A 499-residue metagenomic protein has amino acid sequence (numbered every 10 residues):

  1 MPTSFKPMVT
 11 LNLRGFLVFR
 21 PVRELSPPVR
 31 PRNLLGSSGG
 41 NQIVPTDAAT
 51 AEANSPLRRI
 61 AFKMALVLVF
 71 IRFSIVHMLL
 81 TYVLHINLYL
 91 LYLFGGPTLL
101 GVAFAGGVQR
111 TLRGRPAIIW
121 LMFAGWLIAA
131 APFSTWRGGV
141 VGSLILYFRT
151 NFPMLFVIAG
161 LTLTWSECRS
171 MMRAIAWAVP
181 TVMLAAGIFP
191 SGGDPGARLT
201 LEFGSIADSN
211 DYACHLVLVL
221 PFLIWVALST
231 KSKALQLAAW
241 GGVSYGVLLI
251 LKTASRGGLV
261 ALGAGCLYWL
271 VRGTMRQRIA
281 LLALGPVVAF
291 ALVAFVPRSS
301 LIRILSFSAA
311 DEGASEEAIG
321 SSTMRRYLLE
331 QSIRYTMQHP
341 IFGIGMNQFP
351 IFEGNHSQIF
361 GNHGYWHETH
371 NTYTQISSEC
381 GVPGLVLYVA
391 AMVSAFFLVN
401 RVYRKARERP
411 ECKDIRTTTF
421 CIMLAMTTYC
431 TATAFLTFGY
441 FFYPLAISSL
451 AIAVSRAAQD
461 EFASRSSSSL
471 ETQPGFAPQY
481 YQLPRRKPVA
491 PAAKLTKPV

Functional and structural regions predicted by a protein language model:
M1-A129, T135-G142, L163-A176, V226-L237 (+3 more regions): Transmembrane signal-anchor hairpin modules in multi-pass inner-membrane enzymes, especially those that act on
P2-F5, L11, R20-P21, P27 (+8 more regions): A membrane-periplasm/extracellular boundary helix in multi-pass inner-membrane enzymes that assemble envelope glycans
F73, T98-L99, A124-P132, P153-M154 (+9 more regions): Alpha-helical transmembrane segments of multi-pass inner-membrane proteins
F73-V83, Q375-C380, D414-A457: Membrane helix-loop boundary segments at the extracytoplasmic
T81-Y82, F133-G142, G204, L251-K252 (+1 more regions): Membrane-interface helix caps and helix-loop-helix hairpins in membrane proteins
L84-L93, S143-L146, G204-V217, G257 (+3 more regions): Membrane-interface micro-motifs in multi-pass membrane enzymes
G196, F203, E312-E330, R334-Q338 (+2 more regions): Long extracytoplasmic/lumenal interhelical loops at the membrane interface of multi-pass membrane proteins
V271, C380-A425, A451, R456: Hydrophobic transmembrane alpha-helices and their immediate junctions
